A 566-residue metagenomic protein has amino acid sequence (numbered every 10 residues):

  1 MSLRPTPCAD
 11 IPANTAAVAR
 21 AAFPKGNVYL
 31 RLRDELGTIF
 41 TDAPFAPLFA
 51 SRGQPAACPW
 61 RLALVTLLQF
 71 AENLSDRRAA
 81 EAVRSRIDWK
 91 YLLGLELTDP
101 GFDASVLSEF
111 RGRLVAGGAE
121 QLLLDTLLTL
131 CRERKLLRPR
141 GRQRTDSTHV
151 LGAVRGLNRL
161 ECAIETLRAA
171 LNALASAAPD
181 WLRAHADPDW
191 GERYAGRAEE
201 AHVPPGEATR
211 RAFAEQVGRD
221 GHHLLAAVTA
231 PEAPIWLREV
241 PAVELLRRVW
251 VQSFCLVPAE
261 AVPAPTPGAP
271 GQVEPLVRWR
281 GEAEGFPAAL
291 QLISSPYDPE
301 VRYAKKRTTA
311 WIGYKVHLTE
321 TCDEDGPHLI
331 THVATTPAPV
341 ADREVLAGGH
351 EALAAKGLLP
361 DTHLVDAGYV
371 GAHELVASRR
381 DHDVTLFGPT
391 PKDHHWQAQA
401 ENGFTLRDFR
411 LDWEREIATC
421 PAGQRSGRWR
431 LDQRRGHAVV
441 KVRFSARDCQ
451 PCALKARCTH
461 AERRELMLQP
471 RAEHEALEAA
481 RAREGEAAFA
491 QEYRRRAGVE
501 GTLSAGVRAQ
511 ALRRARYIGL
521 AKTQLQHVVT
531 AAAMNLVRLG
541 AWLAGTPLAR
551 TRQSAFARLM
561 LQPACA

Functional and structural regions predicted by a protein language model:
M1-L30: Hydrophobic alpha-helical membrane-insertion signals
F23-L67, A71: Basic, short loop/linker segments at the boundary and entry of helix-turn-helix/winged-helix-like folds
L36, F40-P47, I87, L174 (+3 more regions): Short amphipathic alpha-helical segments enriched in hydrophobics
P59-F70, S85, W89, V316-E320 (+1 more regions): Contiguous, well-ordered alpha-helical segments that form the cores/surfaces of helical PPI scaffolds
R78, V83, E96-P100, S108-A566: Anion-binding and metal-coordination hotspots
K90-G94: Short arginine-rich
